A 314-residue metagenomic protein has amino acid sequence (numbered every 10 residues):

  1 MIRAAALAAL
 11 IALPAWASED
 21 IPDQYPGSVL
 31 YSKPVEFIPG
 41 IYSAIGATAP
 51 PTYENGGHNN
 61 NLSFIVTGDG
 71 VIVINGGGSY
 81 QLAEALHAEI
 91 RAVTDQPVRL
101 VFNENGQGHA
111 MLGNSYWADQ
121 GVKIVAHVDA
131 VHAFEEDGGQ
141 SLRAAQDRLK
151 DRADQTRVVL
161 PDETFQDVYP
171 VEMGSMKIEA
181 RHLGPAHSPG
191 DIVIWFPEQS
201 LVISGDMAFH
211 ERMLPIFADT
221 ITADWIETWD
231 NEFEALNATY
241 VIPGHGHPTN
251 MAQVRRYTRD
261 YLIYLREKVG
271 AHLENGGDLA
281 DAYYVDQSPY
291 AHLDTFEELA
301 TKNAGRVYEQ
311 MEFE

Functional and structural regions predicted by a protein language model:
M1-A8: Sec-dependent signal peptide recognition, specifically the positively charged N-region followed immediately by
A8-A17: Hydrophobic h-region of N-terminal signal peptides that target proteins for export in Gram-negative bacteria
S18-D20, Y25, E36, H132-L183 (+4 more regions): Metallo-beta-lactamase
S18-Q24, E234-L236, P248-E314: Accessory terminal helices/loops
P39-E89, I194-F196, S200-G205: Conserved beta-strand hairpin/beta-sheet module of binuclear metal-dependent hydrolase folds, prominently
A44-N60, F134-E136, E211-T222: Acidic/histidine-rich helix-loop elements that form or flank divalent-metal/phosphate-binding sites at the catalytic
F64-I72, Y80-V125: Active-site metal-binding motif and surrounding structural segment of the metallo-beta-lactamase
G70-I72, G78-Y80, P170, K177-Y264: Metallo-beta-lactamase
